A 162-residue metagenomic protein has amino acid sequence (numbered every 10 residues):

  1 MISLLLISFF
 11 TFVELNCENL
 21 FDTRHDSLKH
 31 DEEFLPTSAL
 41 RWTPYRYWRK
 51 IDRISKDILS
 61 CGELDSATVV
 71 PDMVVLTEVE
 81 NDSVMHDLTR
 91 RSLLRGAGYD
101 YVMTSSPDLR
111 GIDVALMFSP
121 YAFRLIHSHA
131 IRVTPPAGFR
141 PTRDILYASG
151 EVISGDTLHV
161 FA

Functional and structural regions predicted by a protein language model:
M1-F9: Sec-dependent N-terminal signal peptides
S8-I112: N-terminal, active-site-proximal structural segment of metallo-dependent hydrolase catalytic domains
V79-F161: Structured beta-strand-rich core segments of catalytic domains in phosphoester-bond hydrolases
